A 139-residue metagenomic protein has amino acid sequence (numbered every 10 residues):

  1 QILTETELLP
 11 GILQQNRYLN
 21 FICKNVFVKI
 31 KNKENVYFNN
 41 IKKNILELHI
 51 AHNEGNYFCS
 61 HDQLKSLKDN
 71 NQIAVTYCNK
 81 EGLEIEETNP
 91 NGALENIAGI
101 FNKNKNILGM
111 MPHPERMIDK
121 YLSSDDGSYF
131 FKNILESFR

Functional and structural regions predicted by a protein language model:
Q1-N35: Cysteine-nucleophile active-site neighborhood
F38-R139: C-terminal and late-domain segments of enzyme folds
